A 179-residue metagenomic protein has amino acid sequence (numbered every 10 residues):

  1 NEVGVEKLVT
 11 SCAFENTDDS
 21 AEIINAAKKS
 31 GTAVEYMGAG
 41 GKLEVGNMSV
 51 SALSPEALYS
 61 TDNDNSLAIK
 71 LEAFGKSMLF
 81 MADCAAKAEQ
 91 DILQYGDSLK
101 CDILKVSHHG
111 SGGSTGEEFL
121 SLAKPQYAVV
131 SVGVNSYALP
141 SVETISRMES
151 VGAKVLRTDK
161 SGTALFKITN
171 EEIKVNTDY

Functional and structural regions predicted by a protein language model:
N1-Y179: Non-globular, low-confidence helical/coil segments that flank catalytic cores
